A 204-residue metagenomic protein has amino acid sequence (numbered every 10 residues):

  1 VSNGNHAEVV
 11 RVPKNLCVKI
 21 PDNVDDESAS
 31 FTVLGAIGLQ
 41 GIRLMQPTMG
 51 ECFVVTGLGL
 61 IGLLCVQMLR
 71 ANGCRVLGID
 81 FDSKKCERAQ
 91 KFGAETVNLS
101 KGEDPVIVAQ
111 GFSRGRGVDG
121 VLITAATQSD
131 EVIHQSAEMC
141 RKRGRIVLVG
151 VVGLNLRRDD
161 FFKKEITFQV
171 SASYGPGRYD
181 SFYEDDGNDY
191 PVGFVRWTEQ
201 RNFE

Functional and structural regions predicted by a protein language model:
V1-V18: Glycine-rich phosphate/adenylate-binding loop and adjacent beta-alpha elements of nucleotide- or dinucleotide-binding
C17, G35-G38, I133, F203: A general structural signal for well-ordered alpha-helical segments in protein cores
V18, V54, L77, R145-V147 (+1 more regions): Structural detector of well-ordered beta-strand residues that form the stable sheet scaffold of enzyme domains
D22-G102, I107: Mid-domain Rossmann-like dinucleotide-binding core that forms the NAD(H)/NADP(H) cofactor-binding site
M45-P47, E87, F92-Q169: Glycine-rich cofactor phosphate-binding loops and adjacent beta1-alpha1 units of small-molecule cofactor enzyme domains
I79, L99, A126, V192-W197: Hydrophobic alpha-helical scaffolding
D82, V152, Y174: Residues in the short beta-alpha loop(s) of Rossmann-like NAD(P)-binding domains
Q110-G111, L156-E204: C-terminal substrate-binding/catalytic core of Rossmann-like NAD(P)-dependent dehydrogenases/reductases
